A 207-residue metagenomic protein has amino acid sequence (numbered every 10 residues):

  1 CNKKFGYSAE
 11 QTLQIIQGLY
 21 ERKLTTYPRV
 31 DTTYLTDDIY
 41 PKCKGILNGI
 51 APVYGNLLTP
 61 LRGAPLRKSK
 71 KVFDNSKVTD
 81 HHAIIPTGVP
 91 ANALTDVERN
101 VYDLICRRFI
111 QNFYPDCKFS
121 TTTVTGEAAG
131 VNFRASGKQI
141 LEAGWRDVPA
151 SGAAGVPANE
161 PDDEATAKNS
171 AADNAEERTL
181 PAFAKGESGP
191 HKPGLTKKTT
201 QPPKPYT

Functional and structural regions predicted by a protein language model:
C1-T207: Core catalytic DNA strand-manipulation module of type IA topoisomerases
